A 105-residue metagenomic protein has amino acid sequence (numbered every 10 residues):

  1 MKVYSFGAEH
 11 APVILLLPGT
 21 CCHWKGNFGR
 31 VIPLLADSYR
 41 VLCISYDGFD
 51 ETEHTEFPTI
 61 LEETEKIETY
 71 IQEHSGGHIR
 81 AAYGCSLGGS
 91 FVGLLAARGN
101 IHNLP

Functional and structural regions predicted by a protein language model:
K2-E53: Conserved HGGG/HGGXW glycine-rich cap/lid loop of the alpha/beta-hydrolase fold
V13-L15, Y39, I60, V92 (+1 more regions): Residue-level detection of beta-strand scaffold positions
R30-L34, P58-I60, G99-I101: Glycine-rich, phosphate-binding/catalytic loops in enzymes
I32, I71, L95-A96: A conserved amphipathic alpha-helix that caps or lines the catalytic cleft of carbohydrate- and lipid-modifying enzymes
A36-S38, G77, I101: Short, well-ordered coil/turn elements that cap or connect secondary structure elements
L42-A81: Active-site loop/oxyanion-hole signature of alpha/beta-hydrolase fold enzymes
I79-P105: Conserved hydrolase catalytic core segment
